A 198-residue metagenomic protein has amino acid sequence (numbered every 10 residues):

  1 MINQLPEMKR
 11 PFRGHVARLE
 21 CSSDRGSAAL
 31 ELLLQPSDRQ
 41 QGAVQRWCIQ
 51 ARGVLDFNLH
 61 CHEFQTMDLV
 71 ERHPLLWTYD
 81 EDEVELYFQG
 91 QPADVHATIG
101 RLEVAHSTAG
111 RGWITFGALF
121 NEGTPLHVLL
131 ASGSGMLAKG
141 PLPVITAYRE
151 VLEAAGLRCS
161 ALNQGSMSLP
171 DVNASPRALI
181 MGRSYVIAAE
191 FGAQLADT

Functional and structural regions predicted by a protein language model:
M1-T198: Surface-exposed, interaction-prone regions used to assemble/regulate multi-protein complexes
